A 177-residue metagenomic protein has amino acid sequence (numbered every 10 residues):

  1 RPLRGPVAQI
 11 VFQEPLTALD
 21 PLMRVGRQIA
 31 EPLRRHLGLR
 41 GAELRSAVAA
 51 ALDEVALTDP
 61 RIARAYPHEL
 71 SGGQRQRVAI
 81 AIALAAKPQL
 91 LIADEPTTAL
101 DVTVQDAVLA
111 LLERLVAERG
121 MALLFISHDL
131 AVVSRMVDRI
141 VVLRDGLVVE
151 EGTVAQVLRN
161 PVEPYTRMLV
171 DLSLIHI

Functional and structural regions predicted by a protein language model:
I29, I80, L91, V104 (+1 more regions): Hydrophobic anchor residue at the start of the ABC signature
Y66-L70, Q74: Conserved ABC ATPase signature
A85-Q89: A short, proline-enriched helix->beta-strand linker immediately N-terminal to the Walker B motif in ABC-type P-loop
D106-R119, A131: Helical segment within the ABC ATPase nucleotide-binding domain
V133-R135: A short, surface-exposed alpha-helical micro-motif characterized by mixed small hydrophobic and charged/polar residues
I175-I177: Conserved small/polar residues in nucleotide/adenosyl-binding loops
